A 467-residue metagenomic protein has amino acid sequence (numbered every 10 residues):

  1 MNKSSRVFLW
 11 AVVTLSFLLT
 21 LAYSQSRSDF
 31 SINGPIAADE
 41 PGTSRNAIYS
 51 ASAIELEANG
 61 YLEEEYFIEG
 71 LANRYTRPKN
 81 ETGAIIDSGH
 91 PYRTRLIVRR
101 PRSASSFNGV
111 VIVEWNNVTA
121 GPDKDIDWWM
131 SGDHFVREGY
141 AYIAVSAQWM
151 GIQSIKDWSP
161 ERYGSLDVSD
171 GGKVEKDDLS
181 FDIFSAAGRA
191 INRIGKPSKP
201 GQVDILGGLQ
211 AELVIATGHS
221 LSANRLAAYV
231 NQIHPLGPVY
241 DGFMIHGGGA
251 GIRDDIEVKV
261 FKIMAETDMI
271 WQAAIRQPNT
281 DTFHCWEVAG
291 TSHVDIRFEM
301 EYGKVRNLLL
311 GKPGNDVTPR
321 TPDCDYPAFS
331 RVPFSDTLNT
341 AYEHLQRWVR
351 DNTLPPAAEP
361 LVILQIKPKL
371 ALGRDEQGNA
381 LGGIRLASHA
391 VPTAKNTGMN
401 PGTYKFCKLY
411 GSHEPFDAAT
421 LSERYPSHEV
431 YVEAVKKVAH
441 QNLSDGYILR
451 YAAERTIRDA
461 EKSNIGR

Functional and structural regions predicted by a protein language model:
N2-A11: Bacterial N-terminal signal peptides that target proteins for export
W10-T20: Bacterial N-terminal signal peptides
Q25-R467: C-terminal His-loop and adjacent cap/lid subdomain of alpha/beta-hydrolase
